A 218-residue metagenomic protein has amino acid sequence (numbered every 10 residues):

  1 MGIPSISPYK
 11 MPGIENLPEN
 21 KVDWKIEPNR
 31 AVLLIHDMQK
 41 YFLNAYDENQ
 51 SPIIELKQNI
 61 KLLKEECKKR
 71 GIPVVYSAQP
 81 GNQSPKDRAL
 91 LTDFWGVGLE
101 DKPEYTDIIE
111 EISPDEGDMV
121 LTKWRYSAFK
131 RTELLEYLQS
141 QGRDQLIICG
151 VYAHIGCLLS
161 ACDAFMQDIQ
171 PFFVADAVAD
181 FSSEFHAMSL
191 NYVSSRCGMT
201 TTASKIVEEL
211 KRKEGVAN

Functional and structural regions predicted by a protein language model:
M1-V32, L62-R70, W95-N218: Active-site-adjacent betaalpha module
I26-E66, V75: Short, contiguous, helix-prone interaction/anchoring segments in small proteins
M38, Q79-G81, D176: Active-site loop/turn elements of alpha/beta-hydrolase fold enzymes, especially the short glycine-/histidine-rich
L43, P85, S182: Conserved protein kinase catalytic core
D47-E48, D87-L91, A164: Surface-exposed, active-site-proximal loop segments in enzymatic domains
C67-K86: Von Willebrand factor
Q83-D101: Acidic/polar short surface loop at catalytic or gating sites that assists cofactor/ion binding and chemistry
